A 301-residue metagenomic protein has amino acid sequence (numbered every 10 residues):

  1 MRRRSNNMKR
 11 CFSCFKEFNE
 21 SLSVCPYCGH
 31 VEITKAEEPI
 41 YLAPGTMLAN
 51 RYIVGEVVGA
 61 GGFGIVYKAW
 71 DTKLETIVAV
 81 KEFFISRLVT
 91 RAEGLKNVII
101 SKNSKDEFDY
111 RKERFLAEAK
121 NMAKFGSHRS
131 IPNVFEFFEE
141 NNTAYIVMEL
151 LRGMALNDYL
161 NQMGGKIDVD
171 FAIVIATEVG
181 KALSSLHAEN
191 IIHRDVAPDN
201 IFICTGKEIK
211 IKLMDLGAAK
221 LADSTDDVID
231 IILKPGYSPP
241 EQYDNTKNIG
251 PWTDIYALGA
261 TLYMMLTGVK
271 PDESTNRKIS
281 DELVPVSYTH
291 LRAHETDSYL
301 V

Functional and structural regions predicted by a protein language model:
A92-K124: AlphaC helix of the eukaryotic protein kinase fold
F137: Activation-segment/catalytic-loop signature of the eukaryotic protein kinase fold
N141-A155: Conserved short submotifs of the Hanks-type protein kinase catalytic core that shape the nucleotide-binding pocket
L156-I167: AlphaC helix of the protein kinase catalytic domain
I175-A176: Activation segment signature within eukaryotic-like protein kinase domains
G180-I191: Protein kinase catalytic-loop region centered on the HRD/HxD motif
T289-T296: Conserved small/polar residues in nucleotide/adenosyl-binding loops
